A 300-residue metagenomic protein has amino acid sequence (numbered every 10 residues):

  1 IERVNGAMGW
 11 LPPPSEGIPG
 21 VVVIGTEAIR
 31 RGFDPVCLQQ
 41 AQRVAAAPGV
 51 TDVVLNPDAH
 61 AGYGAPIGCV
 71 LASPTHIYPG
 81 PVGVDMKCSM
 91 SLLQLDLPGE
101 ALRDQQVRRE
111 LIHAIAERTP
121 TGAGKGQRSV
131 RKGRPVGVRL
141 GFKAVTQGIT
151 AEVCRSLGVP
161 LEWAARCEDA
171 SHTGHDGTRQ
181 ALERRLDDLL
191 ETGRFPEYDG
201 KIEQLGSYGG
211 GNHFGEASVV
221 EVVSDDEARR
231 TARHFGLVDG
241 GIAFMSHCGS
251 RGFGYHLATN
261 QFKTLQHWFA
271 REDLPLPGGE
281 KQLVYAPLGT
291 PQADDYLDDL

Functional and structural regions predicted by a protein language model:
I1-D52, H76, G80-P81, M86-A232 (+2 more regions): Glycine-rich, flexible loop motifs
P48-N56, H60-Y63: N-terminal low-complexity or amphipathic/hydrophobic leaders
V54-N56, A243-H247: Short glycine-rich or small-residue beta-strand-to-loop segments that form or flank ligand, phosphate, metal/Fe-S
D58-H60, S218-E221, C248-S250: Short, flexible loop/turn elements at secondary-structure junctions
A59-K87: Active-site cofactor/substrate anionic-group-binding motifs, chiefly glycine- and Lys/Arg-rich phosphate-binding loops
A61-G62, S89, G249-G254: Short acidic, Gly/Ser-rich segments with clustered Asp/Glu that frequently serve as metal-coordination loops in enzyme
L71, H234-F235: Conserved ATP phosphate-binding architecture of protein kinases
F235-M245: Glycine-rich, flexible loop segments associated with nucleotide phosphate handling
